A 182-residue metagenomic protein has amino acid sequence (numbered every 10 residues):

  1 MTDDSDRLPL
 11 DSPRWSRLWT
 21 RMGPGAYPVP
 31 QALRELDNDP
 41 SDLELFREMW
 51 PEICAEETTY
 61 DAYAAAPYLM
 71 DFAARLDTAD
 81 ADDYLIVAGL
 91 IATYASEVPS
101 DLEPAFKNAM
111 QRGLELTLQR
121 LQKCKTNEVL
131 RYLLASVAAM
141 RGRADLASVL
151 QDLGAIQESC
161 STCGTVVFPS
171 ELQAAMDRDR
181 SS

Functional and structural regions predicted by a protein language model:
M1-L10, R14, A92-S182: Long, helix-rich interaction regions
D4-R7, P13-F106: Alpha-helical solenoid scaffolds in large eukaryotic transport, assembly, and signaling factors
